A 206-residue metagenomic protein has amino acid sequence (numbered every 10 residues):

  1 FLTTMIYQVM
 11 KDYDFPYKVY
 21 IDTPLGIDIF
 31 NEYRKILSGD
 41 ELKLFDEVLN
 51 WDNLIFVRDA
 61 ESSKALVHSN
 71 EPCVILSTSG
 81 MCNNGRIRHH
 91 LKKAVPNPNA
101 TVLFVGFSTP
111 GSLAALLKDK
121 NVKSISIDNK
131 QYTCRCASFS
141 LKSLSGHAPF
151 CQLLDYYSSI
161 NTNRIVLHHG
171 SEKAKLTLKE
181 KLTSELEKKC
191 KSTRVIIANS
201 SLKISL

Functional and structural regions predicted by a protein language model:
F1-L206: Acidic/His-rich, metal-assisted hydrolase cores and their charged scaffolds
